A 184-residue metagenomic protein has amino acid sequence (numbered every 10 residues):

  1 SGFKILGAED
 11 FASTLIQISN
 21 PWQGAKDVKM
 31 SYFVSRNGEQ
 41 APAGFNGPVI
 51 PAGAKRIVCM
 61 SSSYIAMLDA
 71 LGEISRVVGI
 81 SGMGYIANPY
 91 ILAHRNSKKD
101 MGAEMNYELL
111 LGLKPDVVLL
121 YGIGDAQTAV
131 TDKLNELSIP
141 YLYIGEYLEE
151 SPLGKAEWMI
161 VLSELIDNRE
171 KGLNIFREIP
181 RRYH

Functional and structural regions predicted by a protein language model:
S1-D27, A129-L134: Extreme N-terminal leader/targeting regions
I5-G7, I86, E178-I179: Broad hydrophobic/π-residue packing in well-ordered secondary structure
E9, S81-G84, G145: Residues at the C-termini of beta-strands that transition into short coil/loop
D10, E39-Q40, L165: Residue-level detector of solvent-exposed, low-hydrophobicity positions
T14-G112, V117-G124: A short, structured surface patch at a secondary-structure boundary
V49-I50, R56, N106-E108, D116-H184: Extracytoplasmic substrate-binding proteins
